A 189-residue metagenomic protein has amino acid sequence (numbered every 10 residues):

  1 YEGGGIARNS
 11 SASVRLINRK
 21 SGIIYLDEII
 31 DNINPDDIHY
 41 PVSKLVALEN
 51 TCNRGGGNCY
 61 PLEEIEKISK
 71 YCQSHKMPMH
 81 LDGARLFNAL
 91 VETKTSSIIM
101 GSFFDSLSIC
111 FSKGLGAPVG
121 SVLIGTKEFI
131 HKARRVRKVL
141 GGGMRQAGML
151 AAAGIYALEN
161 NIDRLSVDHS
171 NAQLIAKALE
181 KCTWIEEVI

Functional and structural regions predicted by a protein language model:
Y1-I189: Conserved PLP-enzyme active-site core in the AAT-like
